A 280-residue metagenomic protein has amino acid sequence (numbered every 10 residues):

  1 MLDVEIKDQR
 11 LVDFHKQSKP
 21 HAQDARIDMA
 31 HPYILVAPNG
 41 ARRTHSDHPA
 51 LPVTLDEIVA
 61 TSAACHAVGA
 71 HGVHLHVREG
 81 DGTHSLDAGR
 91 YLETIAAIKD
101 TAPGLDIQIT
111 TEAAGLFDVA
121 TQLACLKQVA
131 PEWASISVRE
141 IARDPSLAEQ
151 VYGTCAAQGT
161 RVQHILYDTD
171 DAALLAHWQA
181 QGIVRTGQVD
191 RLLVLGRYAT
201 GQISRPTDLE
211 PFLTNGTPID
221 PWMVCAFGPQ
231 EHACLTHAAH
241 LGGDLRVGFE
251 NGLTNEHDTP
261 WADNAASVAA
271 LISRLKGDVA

Functional and structural regions predicted by a protein language model:
D24-A50: N-terminal small/glycine-rich loop or linker at the start of catalytic domains across soluble metabolic enzymes
V36, L55, T83-T110, T154-G159 (+2 more regions): Alpha-helix-loop-beta-strand connector modules within alpha/beta enzyme cores
V36, V59, V68, G72-G82 (+1 more regions): Histidine-centered catalytic micro-motifs
G40-E57, T110-V119, E140-I141, T200-G201 (+1 more regions): Active-site mouth loops of central-metabolism enzymes
S46, H71-T94, L253-E256: Glycine-rich, proline-tolerant flexible connector loops at the mouths of alpha/beta enzymes
L55-A60, G82-P145: Active-site beta->alpha loop and helix N-cap motifs at the rims of alpha/beta catalytic domains
A67-A70, G104, P131, G242-G243: A structural motif
W133-F249, P260-A266: Catalytic alpha/beta core domains of metabolic enzymes, predominantly
